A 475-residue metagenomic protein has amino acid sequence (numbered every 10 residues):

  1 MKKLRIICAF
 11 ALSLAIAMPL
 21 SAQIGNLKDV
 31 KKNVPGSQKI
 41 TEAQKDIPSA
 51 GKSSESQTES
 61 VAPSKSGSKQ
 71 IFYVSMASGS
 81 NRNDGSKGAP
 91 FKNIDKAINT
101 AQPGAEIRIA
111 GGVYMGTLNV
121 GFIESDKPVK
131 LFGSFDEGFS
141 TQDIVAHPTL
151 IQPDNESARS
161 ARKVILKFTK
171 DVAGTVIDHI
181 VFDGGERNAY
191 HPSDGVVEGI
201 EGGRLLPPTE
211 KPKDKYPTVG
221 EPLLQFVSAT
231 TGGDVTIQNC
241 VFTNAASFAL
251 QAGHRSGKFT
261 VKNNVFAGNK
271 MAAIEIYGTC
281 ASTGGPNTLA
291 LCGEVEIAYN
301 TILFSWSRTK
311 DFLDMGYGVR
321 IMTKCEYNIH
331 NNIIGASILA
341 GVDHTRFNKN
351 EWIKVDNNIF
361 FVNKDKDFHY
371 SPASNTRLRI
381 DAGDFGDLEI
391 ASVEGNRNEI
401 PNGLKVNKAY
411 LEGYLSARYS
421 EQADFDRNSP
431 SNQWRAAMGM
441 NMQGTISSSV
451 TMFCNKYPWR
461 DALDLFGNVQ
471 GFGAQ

Functional and structural regions predicted by a protein language model:
M1-C8: Bacterial N-terminal signal peptides that target proteins for export
A9-P19: Bacterial N-terminal signal peptides
Q23-K96, V113: Right-handed parallel beta-helix/beta-solenoid
Q44, A50-K65, N81, S140-L150 (+3 more regions): Acidic, glycine- and Ser/Thr-rich low-complexity intrinsically disordered tracts in extracellular/secreted proteins
D95-K96, P103-D143, V164: N-terminal extracellular ligand-recognition/capping segment immediately after the signal peptide
T117-V120, S140-T141, N155-I165, E186-S193 (+8 more regions): Short glycine/acidic-rich loop motifs that flank beta-strands on beta-rich extracellular proteins
K127-K215: Right-handed parallel beta-helix/beta-spiral solenoid domain characteristic of secreted/periplasmic
G133, A173-E186, G202-D214, G232-N244 (+4 more regions): Right-handed parallel beta-helix
